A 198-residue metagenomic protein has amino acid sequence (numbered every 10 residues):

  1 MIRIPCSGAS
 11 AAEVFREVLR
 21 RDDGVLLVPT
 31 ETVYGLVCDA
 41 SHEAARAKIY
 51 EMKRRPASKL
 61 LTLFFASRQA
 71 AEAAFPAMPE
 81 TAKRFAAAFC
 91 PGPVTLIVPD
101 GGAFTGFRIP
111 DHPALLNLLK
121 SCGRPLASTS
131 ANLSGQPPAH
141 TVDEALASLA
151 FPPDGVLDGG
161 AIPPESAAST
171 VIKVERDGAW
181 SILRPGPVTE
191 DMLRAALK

Functional and structural regions predicted by a protein language model:
M1-K198: Active-site-adjacent structural elements in enzyme catalytic cores
